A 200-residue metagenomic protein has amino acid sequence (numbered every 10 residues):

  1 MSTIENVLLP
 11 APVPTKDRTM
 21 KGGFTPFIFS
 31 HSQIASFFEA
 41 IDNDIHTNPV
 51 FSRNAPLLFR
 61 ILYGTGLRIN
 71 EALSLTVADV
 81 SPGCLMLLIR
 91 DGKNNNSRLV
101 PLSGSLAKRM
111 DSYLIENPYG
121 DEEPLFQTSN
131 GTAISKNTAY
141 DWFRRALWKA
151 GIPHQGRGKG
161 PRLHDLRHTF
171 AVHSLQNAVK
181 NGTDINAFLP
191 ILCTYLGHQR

Functional and structural regions predicted by a protein language model:
M1-R200: Conserved catalytic core of the tyrosine transesterase superfamily
